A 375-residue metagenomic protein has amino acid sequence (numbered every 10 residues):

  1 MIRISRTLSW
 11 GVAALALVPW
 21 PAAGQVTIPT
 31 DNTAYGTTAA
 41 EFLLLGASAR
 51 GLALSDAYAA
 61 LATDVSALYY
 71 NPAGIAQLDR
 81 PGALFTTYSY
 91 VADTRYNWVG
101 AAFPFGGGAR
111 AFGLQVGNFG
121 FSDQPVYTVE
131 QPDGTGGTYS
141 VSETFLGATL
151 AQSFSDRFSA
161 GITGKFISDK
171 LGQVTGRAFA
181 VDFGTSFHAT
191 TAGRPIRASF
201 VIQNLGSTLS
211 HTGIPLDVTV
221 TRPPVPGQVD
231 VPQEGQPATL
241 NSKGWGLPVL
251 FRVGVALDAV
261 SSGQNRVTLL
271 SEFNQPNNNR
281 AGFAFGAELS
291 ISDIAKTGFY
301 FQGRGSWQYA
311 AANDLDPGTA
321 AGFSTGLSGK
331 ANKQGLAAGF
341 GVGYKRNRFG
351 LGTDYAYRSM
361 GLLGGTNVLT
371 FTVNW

Functional and structural regions predicted by a protein language model:
M1-T37: Cleavable N-terminal export/targeting peptides
V12-W20, A73, T87, I162: Residue-level signal for alpha-helical transmembrane segments in multi-pass membrane proteins
G24-G51, Y96, G100-W375: Outer-membrane beta-barrel porins/channels
L54, A60-A62, G193-R194: Short hydrophobic "helix-edge" motifs at membrane interfaces and signal-peptide entry regions
D56-A59, G82-Y90, A356-R358: Short strand-turn segments of transmembrane beta-barrel domains in outer membranes, especially the first one or two
Y58, P72-G74, T87-V91, W98 (+2 more regions): Short glycine-rich, polar/acidic loop-and-turn segments at beta strand-coil junctions
S66-Q77: N-terminal periplasmic accessory domains that precede and gate Gram-negative outer-membrane beta-barrel machines
